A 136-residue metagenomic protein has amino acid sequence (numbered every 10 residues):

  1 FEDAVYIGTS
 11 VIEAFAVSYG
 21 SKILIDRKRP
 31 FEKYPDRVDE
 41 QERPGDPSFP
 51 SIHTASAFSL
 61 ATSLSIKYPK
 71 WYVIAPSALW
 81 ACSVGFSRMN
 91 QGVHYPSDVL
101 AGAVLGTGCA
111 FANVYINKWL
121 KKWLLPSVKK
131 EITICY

Functional and structural regions predicted by a protein language model:
F1-V17: Interfacial segments of alpha-helical transmembrane regions
A14-P30: Transmembrane alpha-helix/helix-exit interface in multi-pass inner-membrane proteins
D36-Y136: Membrane-embedded catalytic cores of phosphoryl/pyrophosphoryl-handling enzymes
